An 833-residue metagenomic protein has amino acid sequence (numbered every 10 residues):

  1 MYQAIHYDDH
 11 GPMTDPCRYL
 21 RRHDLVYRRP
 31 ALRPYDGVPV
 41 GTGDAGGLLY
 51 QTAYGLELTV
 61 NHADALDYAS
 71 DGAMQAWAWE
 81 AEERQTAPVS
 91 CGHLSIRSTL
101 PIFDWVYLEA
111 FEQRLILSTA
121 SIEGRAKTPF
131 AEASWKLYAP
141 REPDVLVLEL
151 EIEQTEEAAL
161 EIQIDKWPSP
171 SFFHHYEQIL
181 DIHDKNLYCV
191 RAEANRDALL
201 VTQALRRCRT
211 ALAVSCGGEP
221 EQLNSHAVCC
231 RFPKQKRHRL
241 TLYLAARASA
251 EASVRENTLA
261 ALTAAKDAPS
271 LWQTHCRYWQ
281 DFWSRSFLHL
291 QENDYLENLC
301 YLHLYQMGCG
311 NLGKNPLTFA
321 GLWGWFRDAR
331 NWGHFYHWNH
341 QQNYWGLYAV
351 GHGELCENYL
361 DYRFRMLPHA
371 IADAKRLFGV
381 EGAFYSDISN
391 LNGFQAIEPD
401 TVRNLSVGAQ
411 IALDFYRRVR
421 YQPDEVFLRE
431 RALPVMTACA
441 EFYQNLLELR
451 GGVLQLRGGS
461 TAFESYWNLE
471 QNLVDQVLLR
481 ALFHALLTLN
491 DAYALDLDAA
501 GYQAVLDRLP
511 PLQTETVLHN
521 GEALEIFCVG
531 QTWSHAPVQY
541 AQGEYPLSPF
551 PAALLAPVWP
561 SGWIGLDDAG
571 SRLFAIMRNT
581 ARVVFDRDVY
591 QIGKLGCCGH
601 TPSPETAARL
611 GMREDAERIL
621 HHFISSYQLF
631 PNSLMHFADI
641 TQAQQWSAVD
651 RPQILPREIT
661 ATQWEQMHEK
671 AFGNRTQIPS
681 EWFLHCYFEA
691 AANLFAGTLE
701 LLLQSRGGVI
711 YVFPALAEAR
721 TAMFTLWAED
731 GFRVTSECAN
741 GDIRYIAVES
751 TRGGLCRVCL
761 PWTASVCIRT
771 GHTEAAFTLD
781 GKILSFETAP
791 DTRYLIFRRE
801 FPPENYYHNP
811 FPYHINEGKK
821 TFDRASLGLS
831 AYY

Functional and structural regions predicted by a protein language model:
Y2-P34, V40-G333, G353, R363-A372 (+1 more regions): Acidic/polar, glycine-enriched structural segments that form the non-catalytic walls/loops of the carbohydrate-binding
A87-F103, L684-V734, A739: Catalytic cores of secreted or luminal carbohydrate-active enzymes
R141-L150, D730-R757: Carbohydrate-binding surface patches
A158-W167, E749-T763: Surface-exposed beta-strand/loop patches in extracellular or lumenal glycoproteins
S171-E177, V758-T773: Solvent-exposed beta-hairpin/edge-strand motifs
L304-S406, Q422, E441-N445: Catalytic cores of extracellular degradative/oxidative enzymes
Y336-H369, G393, D400, N404-Y421 (+4 more regions): Active-site core of glycosidic bond-cleaving carbohydrate-active enzymes
A438, F442-A492: Acidic/histidine-rich catalytic neighborhood
